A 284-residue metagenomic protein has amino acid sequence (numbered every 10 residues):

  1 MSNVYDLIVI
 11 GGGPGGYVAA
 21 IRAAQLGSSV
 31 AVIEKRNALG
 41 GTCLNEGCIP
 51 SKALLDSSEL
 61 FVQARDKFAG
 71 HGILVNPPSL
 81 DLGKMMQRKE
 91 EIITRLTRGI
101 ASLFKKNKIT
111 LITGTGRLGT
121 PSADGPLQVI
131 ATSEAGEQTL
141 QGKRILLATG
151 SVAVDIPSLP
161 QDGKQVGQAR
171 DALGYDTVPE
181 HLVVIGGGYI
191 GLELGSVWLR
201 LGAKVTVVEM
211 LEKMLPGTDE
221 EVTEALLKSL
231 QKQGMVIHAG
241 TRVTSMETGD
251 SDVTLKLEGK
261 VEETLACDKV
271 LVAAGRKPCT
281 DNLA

Functional and structural regions predicted by a protein language model:
S2-G13, V178-G188: Beta1/beta-strand and adjacent pyrophosphate-binding region of the FAD-binding site in flavoprotein oxidoreductases
S2-Y5, R22-S28, E34-V178, T206 (+5 more regions): Glycine-rich flavin
D6-V32, G191-L199: N-terminal Rossmann-like FAD-binding beta1-loop-alpha1 element of flavoenzymes
G11, A148-T149, A169, I185 (+1 more regions): Short, well-ordered coil/turn residues at beta-beta hairpins and beta-strand->alpha-helix junctions within
V18, G40-G41, D155-P157, D162 (+3 more regions): Glycine/Thr-rich phosphate-binding loops of Rossmann-like dinucleotide-binding domains
Q138-L140, K260-L265: Glycine-rich phosphate-binding loop signature in dinucleotide/nucleotide-binding domains
G142-R144, A148-V154, C267-T280: Glycine-/small-residue-rich beta->alpha transition segments that form the dinucleotide
D176-M210, G217-T218: Rossmann-like NAD(P)H-binding beta-loop-alpha module
